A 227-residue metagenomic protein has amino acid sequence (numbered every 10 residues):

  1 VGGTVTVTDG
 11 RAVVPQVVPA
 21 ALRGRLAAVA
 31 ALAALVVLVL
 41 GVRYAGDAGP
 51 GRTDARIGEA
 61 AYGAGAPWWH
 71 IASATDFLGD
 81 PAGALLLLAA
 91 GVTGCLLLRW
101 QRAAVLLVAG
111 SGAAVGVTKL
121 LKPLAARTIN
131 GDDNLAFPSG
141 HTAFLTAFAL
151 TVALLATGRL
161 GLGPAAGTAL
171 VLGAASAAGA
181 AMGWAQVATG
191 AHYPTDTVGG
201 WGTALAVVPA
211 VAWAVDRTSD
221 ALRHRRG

Functional and structural regions predicted by a protein language model:
G2-G83, K122-N130: N-terminal transmembrane-helix/juxtamembrane module of multi-pass inner/ER membrane proteins
T8-Q16, L22-R23, T93-Q101, L154-G161 (+1 more regions): Structural signal for the C-terminal ends of transmembrane alpha-helices and the immediately following loop
R23-A33, L88-A113: Interfacial segments of alpha-helical transmembrane regions
R25-A30, L85, A104-A109, A169-S176 (+2 more regions): Hydrophobic alpha-helical transmembrane segments
W68-H70, L85-T93, A178-G183: Hydrophobic, membrane-inserted alpha-helices
D76-R99, A156: Hydrophobic alpha-helical transmembrane segments
V105-A125, A169-W184: Small-polar-interrupted transmembrane alpha-helices in polytopic inner-membrane proteins
I129-G227: Membrane-embedded catalytic cores of phosphoryl/pyrophosphoryl-handling enzymes
